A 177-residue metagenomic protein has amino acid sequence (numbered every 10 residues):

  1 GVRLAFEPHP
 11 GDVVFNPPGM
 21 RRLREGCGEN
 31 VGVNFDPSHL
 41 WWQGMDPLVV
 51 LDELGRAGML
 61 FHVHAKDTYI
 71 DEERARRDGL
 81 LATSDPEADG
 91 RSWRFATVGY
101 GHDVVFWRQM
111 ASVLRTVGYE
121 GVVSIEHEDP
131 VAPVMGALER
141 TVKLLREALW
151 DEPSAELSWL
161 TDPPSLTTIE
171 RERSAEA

Functional and structural regions predicted by a protein language model:
G1-L4, C27, Q109-E120: A structural motif corresponding to the C-terminal end of an alpha-helix and its immediate exit/capping segment
G1-Y100, E156, S165-L166, E170: Acidic/histidine-rich catalytic cores of soluble enzymes
P17-R24, L51, W107-S112, L138-R146: Generic structural signal for well-ordered alpha-helices, preferentially at hydrophobic/aromatic core positions
H62, G121-V122: Residues at the N-termini of beta-strands
D103: An extended, acidic, His-containing surface patch that forms the Zn2+-binding/catalytic region of metallohydrolases
V122-V134, D162-S165: A short, acidic, flexible beta-alpha connecting loop/helix-capping segment that sits on the rim of active
V134-L157, T161: C-terminal helical cap(s) of enzyme catalytic domains, especially alpha/beta-barrels
D151-A177: Terminal-tail/helix-coil boundary detector
